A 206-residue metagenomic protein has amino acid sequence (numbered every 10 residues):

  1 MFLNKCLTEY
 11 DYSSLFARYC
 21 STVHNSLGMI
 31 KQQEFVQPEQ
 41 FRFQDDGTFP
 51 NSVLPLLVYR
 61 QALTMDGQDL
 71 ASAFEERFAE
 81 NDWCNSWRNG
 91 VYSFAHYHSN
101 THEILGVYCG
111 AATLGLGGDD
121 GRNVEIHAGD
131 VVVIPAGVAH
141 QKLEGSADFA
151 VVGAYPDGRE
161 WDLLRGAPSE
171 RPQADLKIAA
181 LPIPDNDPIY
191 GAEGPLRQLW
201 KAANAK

Functional and structural regions predicted by a protein language model:
Y10, F16-H96, E193-K206: A short, N-terminal "cap"/entry segment at the start of jelly-roll beta-barrel domains of the cupin/DSBH fold
G90-I104, D119-D120, H127: A short beta-loop-beta micro-motif enriched in histidine and acidic residues
H98-G115, V133: Short, conserved beta-strand element in jelly-roll/cupin
T101, L114-V124, K142, E160 (+1 more regions): A structural preference for long, well-packed, hydrophobic secondary-structure segments
I126-S146, Y155: Conserved metal-binding segment of the jelly-roll/cupin
L143-K206: Double-stranded beta-helix
